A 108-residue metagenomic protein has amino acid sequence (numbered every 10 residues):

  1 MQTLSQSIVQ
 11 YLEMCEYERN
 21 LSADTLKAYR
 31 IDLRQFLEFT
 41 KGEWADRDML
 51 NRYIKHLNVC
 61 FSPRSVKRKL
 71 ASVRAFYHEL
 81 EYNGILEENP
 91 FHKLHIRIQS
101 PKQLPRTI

Functional and structural regions predicted by a protein language model:
M1-S5: A detector for short, charged/polar N-terminal pre-domain segments
Q10-D24, R30-Q103: N-terminal core-binding DNA-recognition domain of tyrosine recombinases/integrases
T107: Basic nucleic-acid-binding interfaces
